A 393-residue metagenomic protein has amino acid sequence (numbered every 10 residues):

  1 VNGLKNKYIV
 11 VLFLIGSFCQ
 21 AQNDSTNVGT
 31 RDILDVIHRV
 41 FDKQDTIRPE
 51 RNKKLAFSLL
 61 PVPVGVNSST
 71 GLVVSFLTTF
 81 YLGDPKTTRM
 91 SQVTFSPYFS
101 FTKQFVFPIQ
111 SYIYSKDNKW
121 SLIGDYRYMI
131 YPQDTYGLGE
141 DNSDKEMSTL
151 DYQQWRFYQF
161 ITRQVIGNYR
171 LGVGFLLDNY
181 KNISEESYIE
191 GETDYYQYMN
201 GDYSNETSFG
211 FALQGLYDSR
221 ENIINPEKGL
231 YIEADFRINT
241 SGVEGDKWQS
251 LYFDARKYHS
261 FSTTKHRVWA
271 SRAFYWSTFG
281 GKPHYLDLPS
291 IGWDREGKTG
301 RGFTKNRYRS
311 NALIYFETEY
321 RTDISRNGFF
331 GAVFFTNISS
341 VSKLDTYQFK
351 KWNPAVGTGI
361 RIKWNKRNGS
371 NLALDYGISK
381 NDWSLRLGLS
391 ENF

Functional and structural regions predicted by a protein language model:
Q22-I123, Q197-E227, I324-G331, V341-S342 (+2 more regions): Outer-membrane beta-barrel initiation region
N23-D45, L55-S58, D125-R127, P132-T263 (+1 more regions): Transmembrane beta-strand segments of outer-membrane beta-barrel domains in Gram-negative and organellar OMPs
P63-G65, V74-T78, V93-F99, G124-E140 (+8 more regions): Transmembrane beta-barrel strands of outer-membrane/channel proteins
V74-S75, T88, V106-S111, D134-D141 (+6 more regions): Outer-membrane beta-barrel translocator domains and adjoining extracellular loop/strand segments of Gram-negative
L77-T79, Y112-Y114, F160-Q164, G174 (+5 more regions): Transmembrane beta-barrel domains of outer membrane proteins
Y98-Q164, F274-W293, G297, F303-K305 (+1 more regions): Outer-membrane beta-barrel translocator/channel fold
A212-L213, G357-I362, R367, D382-F393: Outer-membrane beta-barrel "beta-signal"
N222-S325, F330: C-terminal outer-membrane beta-barrel translocator/porin domains of Gram-negative envelope proteins and their
